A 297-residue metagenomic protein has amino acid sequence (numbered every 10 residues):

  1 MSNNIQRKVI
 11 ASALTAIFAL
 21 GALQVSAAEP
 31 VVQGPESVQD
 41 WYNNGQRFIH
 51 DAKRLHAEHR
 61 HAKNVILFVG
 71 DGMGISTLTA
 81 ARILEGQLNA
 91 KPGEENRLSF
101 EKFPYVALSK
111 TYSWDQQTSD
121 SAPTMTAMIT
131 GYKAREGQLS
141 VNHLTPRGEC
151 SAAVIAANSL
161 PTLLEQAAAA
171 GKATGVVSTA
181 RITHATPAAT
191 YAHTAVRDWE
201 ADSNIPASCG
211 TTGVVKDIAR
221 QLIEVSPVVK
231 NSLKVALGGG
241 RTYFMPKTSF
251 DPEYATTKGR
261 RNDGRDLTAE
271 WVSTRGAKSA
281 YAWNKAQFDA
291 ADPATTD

Functional and structural regions predicted by a protein language model:
M1-S26: Gram-negative bacterial Sec-dependent N-terminal signal peptides
A28-D297: N-terminal catalytic scaffold of extracellular/periplasmic and nuclease hydrolases that process anionic headgroups
